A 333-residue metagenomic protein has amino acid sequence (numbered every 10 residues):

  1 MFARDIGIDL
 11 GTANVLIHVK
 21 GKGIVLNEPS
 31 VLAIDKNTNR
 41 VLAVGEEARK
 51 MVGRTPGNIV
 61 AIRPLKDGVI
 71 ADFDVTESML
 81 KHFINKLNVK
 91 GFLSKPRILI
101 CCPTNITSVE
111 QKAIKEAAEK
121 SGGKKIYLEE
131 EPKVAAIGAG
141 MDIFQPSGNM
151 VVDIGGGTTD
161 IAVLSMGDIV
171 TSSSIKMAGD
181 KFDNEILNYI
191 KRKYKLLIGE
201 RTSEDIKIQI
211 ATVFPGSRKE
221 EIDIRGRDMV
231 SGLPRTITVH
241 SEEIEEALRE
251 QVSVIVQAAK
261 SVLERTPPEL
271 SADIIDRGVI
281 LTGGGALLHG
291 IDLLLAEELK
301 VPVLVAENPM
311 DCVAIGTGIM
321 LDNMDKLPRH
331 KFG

Functional and structural regions predicted by a protein language model:
M1-I154, A162-I280, A286-G333: Nucleotide/phosphate-binding catalytic cleft detector across ATP-hydrolyzing and phosphate-transferring enzymes
